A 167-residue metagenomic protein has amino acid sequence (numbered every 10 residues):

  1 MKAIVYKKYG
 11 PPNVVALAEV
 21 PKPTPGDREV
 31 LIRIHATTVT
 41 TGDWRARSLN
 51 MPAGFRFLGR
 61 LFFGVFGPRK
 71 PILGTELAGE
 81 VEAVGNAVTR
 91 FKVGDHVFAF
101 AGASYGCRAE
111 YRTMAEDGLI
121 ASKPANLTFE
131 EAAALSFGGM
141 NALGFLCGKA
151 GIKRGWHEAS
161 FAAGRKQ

Functional and structural regions predicted by a protein language model:
V5-K8, S48, V81: Residue-level signal for short segments within beta-strands and strand-turn junctions of well-structured beta-sheet
K7-P11, T37-V39: Short polar catalytic/cofactor-binding loops
P11-L17, F62-F63, M140: Short gly/ser/thr-rich secondary-structure transition/capping motifs
P21-T38, P52-A103: Glycine-rich beta-strand-centered segment in the early N-terminal region that forms part of a ligand/cofactor-binding
G42-S48: Cytochrome P450 core scaffold surrounding the K-helix E-X-X-R motif and the conserved "meander" helix-loop region
F63-E76, A83, R90, A99-A162: NAD(P)H dinucleotide-binding glycine-rich loop of Rossmann-like/cofactor-binding domains, especially the beta1-alpha1
Q167: N-terminal Rossmann-fold NAD(P) dinucleotide-binding loop
